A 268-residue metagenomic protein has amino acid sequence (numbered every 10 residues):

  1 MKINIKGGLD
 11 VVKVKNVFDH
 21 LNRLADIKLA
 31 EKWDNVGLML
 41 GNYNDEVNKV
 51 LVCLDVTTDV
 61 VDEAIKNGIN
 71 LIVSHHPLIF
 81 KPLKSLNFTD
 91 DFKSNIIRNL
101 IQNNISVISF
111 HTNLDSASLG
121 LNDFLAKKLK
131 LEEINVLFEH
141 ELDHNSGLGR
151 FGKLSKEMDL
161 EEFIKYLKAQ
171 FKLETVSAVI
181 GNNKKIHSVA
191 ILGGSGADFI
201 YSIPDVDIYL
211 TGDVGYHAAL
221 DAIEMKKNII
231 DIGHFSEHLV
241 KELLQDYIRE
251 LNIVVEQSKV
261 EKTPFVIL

Functional and structural regions predicted by a protein language model:
K2-L268: Active-site catalytic microenvironments in core metabolic enzymes, especially phosphate/sugar-handling
